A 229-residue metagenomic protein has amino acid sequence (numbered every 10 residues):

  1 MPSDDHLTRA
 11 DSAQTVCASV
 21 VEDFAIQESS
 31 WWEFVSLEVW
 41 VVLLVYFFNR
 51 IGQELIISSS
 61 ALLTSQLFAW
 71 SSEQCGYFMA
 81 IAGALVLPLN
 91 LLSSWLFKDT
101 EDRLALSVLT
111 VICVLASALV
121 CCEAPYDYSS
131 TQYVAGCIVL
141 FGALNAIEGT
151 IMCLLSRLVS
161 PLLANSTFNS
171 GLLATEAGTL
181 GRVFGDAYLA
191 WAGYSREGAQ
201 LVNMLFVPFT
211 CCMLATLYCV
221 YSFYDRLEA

Functional and structural regions predicted by a protein language model:
M1-V45, Q66-L67: Juxtamembrane intracellular "pre-TM" segments in multi-pass secondary transporters
V35-S60, V139-G142: Pair of pore-lining "gating" transmembrane helices in MFS-fold secondary transporters
S58-G76: Short amphipathic helix-loop junctions that connect adjacent transmembrane helices in Major Facilitator Superfamily/SLC
Y77-V86, A174-G178: Transmembrane alpha-helical segments of major facilitator superfamily
V86-L104, G193: Helix-to-loop junctions at the C-terminal end of transmembrane segments in multipass secondary transporters
R103-I151: C-terminal transmembrane helical hairpin of 12-TM major facilitator-type secondary transporters
L104, D186-A215: A membrane-interface helix-boundary motif in multi-pass transporters
L162-S195: A late C-terminal transmembrane helix in Major Facilitator Superfamily
